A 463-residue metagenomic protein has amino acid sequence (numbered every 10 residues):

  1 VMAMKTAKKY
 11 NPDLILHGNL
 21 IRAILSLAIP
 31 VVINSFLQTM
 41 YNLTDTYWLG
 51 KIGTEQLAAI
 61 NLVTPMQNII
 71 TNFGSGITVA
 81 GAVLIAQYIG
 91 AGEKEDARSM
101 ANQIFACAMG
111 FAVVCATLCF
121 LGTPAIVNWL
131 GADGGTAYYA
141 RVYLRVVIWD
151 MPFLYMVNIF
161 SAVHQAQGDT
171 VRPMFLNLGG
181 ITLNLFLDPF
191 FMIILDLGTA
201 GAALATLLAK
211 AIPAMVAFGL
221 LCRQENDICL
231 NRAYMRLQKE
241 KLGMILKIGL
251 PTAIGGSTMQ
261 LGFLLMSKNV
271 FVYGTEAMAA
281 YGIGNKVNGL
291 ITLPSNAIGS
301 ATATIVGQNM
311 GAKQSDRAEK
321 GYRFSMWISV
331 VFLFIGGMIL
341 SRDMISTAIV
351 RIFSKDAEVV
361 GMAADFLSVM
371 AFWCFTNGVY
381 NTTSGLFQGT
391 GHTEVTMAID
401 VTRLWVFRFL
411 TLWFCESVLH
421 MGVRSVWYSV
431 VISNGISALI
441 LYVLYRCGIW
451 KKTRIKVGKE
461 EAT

Functional and structural regions predicted by a protein language model:
V1-A28, I85-D150, I194-L250, V306-W373 (+1 more regions): Short alpha-helical transmembrane segments in multi-pass integral membrane proteins
I15-Y47, K51-I52, P65-A80, L84 (+6 more regions): N-terminal transmembrane alpha-helices
S26-D45, V146, V157, G180 (+5 more regions): Transmembrane helical elements of multi-pass membrane transporters/channels
F36, M40-A58, V127-G134, F190-T199 (+5 more regions): Helix-terminus/linker motif at the lipid-water interface of multi-pass membrane proteins
T54-P65, A140, L144, A203 (+3 more regions): Small-residue hotspots at the loop-to-helix junctions and early N-terminal turns of transmembrane alpha-helices
L57-T117, L154-P173, A280-R342, N377-D400: Small-residue-rich hydrophobic transmembrane alpha-helices
I69-N72, N184-D188, A214-F218, L290-L293 (+3 more regions): Hydrophobic transmembrane alpha-helices of multi-pass small-molecule transporters
T78, V146-Q165, P173-I181, A202-M215 (+5 more regions): Short runs within selected transmembrane alpha-helices of multi-pass transporters and secretion channels
